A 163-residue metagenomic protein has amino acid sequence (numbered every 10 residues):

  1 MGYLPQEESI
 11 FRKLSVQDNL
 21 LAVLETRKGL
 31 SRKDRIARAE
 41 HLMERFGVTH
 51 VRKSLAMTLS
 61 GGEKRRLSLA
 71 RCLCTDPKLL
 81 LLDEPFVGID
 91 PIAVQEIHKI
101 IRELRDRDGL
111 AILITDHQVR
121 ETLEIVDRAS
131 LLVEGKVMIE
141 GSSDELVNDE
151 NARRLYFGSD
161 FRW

Functional and structural regions predicted by a protein language model:
L14, D18-D34, R45, G141 (+1 more regions): ABC-type ATPase nucleotide-binding domains, specifically the catalytic core motifs of the NBD
L21, R32-V51, M57, K99-R102: Conserved ABC ATPase "signature" region
L55-L59, E63: Conserved ABC ATPase signature
L69: Hydrophobic anchor residue at the start of the ABC signature
D76: Conserved catalytic motifs of ABC-family nucleotide-binding domains
L80-E84: Catalytic Walker B motif of ABC-type/P-loop ATPase nucleotide-binding domains
Q95-R107: Helical segment within the ABC ATPase nucleotide-binding domain
